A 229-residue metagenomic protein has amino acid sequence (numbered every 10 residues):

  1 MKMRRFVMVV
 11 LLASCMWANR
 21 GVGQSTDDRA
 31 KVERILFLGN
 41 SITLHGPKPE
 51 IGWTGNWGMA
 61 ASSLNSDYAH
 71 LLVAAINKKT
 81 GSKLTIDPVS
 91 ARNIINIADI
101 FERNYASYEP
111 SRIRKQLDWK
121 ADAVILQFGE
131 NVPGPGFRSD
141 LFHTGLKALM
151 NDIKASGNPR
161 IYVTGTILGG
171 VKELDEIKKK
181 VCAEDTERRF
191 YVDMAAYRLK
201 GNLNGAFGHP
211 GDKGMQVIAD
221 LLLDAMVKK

Functional and structural regions predicted by a protein language model:
M1-V7: Bacterial N-terminal signal peptides that target proteins for export
M8-W17: Hydrophobic helical h-region of N-terminal Sec-dependent signal peptides in bacterial secretory/periplasmic proteins
K31-L36, H45-G136, K172: Conserved SGNH/GDSL esterase-like catalytic core that processes O-acyl groups on lipids and polysaccharides
L71-T85, L149-I161, V181-R189: A structural motif corresponding to the C-terminal end of an alpha-helix and its immediate exit/capping segment
I125-G134, L149-K179: Active-site segments of SGNH/GDSL-like serine hydrolases that catalyze O-acetyl group transfer/hydrolysis on lipids
G134, T166-K229: Catalytic His-Asp segment of secreted/periplasmic serine-dependent ester chemistry enzymes
S139-A148: Charged helix-capping and loop-helix junction motifs
